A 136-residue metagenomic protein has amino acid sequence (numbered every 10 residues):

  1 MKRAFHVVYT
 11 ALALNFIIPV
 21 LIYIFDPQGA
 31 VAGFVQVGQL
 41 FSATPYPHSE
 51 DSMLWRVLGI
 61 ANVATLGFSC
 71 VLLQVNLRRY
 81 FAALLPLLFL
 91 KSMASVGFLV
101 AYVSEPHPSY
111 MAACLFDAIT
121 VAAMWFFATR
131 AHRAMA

Functional and structural regions predicted by a protein language model:
A4-D26: N-terminal signal-anchor transmembrane alpha helix
I18, V37-Q74, L88-F89: Core segments of alpha-helical transmembrane spans in multipass integral membrane proteins
F25-V35: Membrane-helix interface motif
G67-A82, Y102: Juxtamembrane helix-break-helix junctions at the cytosolic face of small multi-pass alpha-helical membrane proteins
R78, S95-A113, T129: Membrane-helix boundary connector in multi-pass membrane proteins
A82-F98: Hydrophobic alpha-helical membrane segments
A118-A136: Membrane-water interface at the C-terminal end of transmembrane alpha helices
